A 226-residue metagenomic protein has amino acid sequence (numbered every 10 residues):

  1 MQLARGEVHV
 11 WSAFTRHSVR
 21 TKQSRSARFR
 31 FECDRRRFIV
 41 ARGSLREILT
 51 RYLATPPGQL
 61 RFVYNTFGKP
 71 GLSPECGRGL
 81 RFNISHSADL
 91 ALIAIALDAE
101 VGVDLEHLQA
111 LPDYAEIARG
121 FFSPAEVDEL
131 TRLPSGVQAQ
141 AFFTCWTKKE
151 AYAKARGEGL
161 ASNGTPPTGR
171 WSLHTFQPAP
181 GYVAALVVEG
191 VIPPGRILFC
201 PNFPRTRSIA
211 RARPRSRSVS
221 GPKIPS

Functional and structural regions predicted by a protein language model:
M1-G221, S226: Core catalytic alpha/beta fold that binds nucleotide/phospho-ligands
